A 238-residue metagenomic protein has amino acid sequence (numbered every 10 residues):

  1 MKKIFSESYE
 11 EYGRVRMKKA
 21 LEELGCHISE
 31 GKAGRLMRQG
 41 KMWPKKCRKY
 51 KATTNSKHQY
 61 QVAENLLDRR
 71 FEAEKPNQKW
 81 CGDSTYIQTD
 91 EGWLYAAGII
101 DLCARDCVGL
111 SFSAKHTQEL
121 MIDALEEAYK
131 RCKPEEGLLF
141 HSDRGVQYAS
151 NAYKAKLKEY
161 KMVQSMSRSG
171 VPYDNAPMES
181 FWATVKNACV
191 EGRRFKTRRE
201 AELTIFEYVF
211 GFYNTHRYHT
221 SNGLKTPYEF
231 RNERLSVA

Functional and structural regions predicted by a protein language model:
M1, M17, A33, L67 (+11 more regions): Mobile genetic element proteins and their domesticated derivatives, centered on retroelements and DNA transposons
M1-K75, V171, L224-L235: Basic, flexible linker segments flanking DNA-binding modules in nucleic acid-interacting mobile-element proteins
Y9-E10, E72, T89-D90, R144 (+2 more regions): Conserved, non-catalytic sequence blocks in retroelement Pol enzymes and Pol-derived host proteins
K46-A52, F112, F140-R144, Y160-P177 (+1 more regions): RNase H-like polynucleotidyl transferase catalytic core
R69, A73-V108, A114-H116: An active-site-proximal beta-strand-loop segment
L110-K133, A149: Active-site beta-loop-alpha junctions of metal-dependent nucleic acid enzymes, especially the RNase H-like/DDE
P134-S150, P172, K225-T226: Acidic/histidine-rich, metal-coordinating catalytic segments
N151-K154, K158-M162, T184-A238: C-terminal domain-tail junction helix/linker
